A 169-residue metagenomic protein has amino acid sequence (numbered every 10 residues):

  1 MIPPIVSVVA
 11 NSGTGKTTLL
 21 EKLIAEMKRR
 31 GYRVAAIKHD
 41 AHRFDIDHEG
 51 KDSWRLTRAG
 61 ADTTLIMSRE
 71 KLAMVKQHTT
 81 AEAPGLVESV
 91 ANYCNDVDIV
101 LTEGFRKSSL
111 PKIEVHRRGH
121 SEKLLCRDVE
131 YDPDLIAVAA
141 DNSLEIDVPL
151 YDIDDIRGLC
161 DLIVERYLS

Functional and structural regions predicted by a protein language model:
M1, T57-R58, I66, N92-C94 (+2 more regions): Solvent-exposed alpha-helices and their adjacent loops that cap or buttress functional pockets in soluble metabolic
M1-H42, L135: Walker A (P-loop) phosphate-binding motif
M1-P3, L23-M27, A91-D96, R157-C160 (+1 more regions): P-loop NTP-binding site
I2-P3, R30-Y32, A61-D62, D96-V97 (+2 more regions): Short coil/turn connectors at secondary-structure junctions
N11, H39-D40, S68-R69, E103-F105 (+1 more regions): Fold-independent oxyanion-binding glycine-rich loops and adjacent beta-strand/coil segments at enzyme active sites
I24-T80: N-terminal phosphate/diphosphate-binding loop that engages ATP/GTP or pyrophosphate donors across diverse enzyme folds
Q77-F105: Phosphate-binding/switch loop-helix module in NTP-utilizing enzymes
I99-Y167: Phosphate/Mg2+-binding loops and adjacent switch elements in nucleotide/diphosphate-handling enzyme cores
